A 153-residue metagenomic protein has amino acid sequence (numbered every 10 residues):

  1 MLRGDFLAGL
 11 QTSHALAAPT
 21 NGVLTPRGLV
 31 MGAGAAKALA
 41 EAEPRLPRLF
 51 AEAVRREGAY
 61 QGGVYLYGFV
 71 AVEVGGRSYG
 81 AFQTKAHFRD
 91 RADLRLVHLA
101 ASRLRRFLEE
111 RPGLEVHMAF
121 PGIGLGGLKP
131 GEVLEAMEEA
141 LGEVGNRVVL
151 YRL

Functional and structural regions predicted by a protein language model:
M1-L153: Macrodomain-like recognition of ADP-ribose-binding/processing modules
